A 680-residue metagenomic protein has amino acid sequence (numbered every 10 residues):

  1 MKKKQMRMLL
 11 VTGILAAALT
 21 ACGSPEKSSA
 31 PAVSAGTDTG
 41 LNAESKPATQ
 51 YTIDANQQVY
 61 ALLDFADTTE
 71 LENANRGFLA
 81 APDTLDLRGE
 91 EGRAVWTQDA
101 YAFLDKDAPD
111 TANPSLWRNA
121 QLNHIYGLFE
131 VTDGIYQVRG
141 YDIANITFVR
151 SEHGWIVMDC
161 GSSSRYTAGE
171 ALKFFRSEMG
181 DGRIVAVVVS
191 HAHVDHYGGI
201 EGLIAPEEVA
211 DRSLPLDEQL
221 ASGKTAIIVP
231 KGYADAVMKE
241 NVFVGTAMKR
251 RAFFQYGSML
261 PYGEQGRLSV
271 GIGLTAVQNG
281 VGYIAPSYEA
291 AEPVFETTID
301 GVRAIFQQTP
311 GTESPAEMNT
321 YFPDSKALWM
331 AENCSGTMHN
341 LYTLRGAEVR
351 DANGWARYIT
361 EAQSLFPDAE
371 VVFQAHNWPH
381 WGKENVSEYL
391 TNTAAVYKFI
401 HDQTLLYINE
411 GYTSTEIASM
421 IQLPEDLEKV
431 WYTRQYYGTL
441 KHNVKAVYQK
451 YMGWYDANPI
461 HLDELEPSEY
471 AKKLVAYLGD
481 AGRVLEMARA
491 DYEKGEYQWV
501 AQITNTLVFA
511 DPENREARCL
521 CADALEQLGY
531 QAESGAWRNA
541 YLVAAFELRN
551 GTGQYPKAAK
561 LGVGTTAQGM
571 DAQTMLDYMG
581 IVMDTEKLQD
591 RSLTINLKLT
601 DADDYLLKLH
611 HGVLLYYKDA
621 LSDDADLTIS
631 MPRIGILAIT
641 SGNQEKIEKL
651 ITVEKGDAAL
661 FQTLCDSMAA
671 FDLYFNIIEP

Functional and structural regions predicted by a protein language model:
A18-A21: C-terminal motif of bacterial Sec signal peptides marking the signal peptidase cleavage site
E26-T39, A490, E496-Q502, T506-F509 (+3 more regions): Feature captures hydrophobic
G40-T52, T337, N353-E416, M420-Y455 (+2 more regions): Divalent-metal (often Zn2+) His-rich catalytic cores of metallo-beta-lactamase-fold enzymes
Q121-G182, M318-F322, K326-E332: Conserved beta-strand hairpin/beta-sheet module of binuclear metal-dependent hydrolase folds, prominently
E130, S222, Y233-T309, G354-F366: Metallo-beta-lactamase
H153-G154, R165-I228, V508: Active-site metal-binding motif and surrounding structural segment of the metallo-beta-lactamase
W155, C160-S164, Q278, G282-S287 (+1 more regions): Metallo-beta-lactamase
A471-I503: Alpha-helical segment of the N-proximal tetratricopeptide repeat
